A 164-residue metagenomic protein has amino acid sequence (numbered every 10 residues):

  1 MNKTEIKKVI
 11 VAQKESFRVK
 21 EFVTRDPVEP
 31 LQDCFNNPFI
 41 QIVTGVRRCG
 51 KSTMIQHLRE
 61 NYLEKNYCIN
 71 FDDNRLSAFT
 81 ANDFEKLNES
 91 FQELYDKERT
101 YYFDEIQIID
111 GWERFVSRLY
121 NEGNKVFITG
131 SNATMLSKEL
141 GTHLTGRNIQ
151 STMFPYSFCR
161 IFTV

Functional and structural regions predicted by a protein language model:
M1-V164: Phosphate-binding site recognition
